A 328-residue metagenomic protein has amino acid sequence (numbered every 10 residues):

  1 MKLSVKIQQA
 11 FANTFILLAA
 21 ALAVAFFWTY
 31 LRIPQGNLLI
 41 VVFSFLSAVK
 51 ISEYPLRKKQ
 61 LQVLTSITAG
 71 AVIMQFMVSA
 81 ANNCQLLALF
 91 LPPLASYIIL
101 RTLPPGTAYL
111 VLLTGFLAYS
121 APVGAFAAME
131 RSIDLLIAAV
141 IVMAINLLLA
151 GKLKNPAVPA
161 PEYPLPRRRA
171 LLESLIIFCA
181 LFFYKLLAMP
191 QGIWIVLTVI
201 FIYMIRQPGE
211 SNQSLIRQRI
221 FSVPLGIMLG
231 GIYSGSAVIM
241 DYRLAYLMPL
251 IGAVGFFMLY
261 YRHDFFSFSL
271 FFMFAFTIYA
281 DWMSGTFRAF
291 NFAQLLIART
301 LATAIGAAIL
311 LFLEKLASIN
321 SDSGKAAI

Functional and structural regions predicted by a protein language model:
M1-L270, Y279-I328: Alpha-helical transmembrane segments and their membrane-interface boundaries that form or gate the permeation pathway
